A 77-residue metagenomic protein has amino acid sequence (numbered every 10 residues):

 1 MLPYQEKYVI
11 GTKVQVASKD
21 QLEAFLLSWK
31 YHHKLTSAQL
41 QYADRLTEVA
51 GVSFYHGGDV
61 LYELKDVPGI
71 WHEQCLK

Functional and structural regions predicted by a protein language model:
M1-K77: Basic/aromatic-rich interaction segments and small domains that mediate binding to polyanionic partners
